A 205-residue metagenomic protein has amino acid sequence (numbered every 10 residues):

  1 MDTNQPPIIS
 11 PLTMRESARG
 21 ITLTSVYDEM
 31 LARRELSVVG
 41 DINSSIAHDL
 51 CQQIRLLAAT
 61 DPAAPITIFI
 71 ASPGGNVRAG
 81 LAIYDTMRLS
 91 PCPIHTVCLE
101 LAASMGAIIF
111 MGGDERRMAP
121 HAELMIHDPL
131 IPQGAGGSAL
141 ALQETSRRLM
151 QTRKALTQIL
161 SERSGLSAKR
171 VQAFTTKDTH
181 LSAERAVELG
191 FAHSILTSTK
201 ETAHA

Functional and structural regions predicted by a protein language model:
M1-A205: N-terminal organellar transit peptides
